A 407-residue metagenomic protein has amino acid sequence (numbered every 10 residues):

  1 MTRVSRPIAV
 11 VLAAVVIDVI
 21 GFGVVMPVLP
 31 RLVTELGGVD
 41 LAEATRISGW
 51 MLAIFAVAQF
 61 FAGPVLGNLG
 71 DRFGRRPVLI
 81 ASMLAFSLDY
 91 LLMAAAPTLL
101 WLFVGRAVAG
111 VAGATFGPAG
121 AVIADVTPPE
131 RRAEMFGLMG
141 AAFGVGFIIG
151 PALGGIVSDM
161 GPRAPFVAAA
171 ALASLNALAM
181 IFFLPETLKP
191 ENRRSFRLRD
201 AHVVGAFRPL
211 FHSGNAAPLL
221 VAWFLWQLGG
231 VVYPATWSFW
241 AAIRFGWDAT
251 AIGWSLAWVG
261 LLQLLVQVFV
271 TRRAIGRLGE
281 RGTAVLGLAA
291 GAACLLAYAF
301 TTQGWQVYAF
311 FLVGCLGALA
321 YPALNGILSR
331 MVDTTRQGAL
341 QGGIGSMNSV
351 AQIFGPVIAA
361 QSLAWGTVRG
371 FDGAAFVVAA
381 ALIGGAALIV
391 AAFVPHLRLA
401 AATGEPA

Functional and structural regions predicted by a protein language model:
M1-V4, P185-V221, A407: Juxtamembrane intracellular "pre-TM" segments in multi-pass secondary transporters
V28-T45, A235-A251: Short amphipathic helix-loop junctions that connect adjacent transmembrane helices in Major Facilitator Superfamily/SLC
A42, S158-A171, Q361-I383: A membrane-interface helix-boundary motif in multi-pass transporters
F60-P97: Conserved MFS/SLC helix-loop-helix module at the cytosolic interface between two early adjacent transmembrane helices
A62-G74, V266-E280, L363: Helix-to-loop junctions at the C-terminal end of transmembrane segments in multipass secondary transporters
G105-G144: Cytoplasmic helix-loop-helix junction between adjacent transmembrane helices in 12-TM secondary transporters
A177-F183, V378-A407: Multi-pass alpha-helical transporter architecture, strongest for 12-TM Major Facilitator/SLC carriers used
R281-L324: C-terminal transmembrane helical hairpin of 12-TM major facilitator-type secondary transporters
